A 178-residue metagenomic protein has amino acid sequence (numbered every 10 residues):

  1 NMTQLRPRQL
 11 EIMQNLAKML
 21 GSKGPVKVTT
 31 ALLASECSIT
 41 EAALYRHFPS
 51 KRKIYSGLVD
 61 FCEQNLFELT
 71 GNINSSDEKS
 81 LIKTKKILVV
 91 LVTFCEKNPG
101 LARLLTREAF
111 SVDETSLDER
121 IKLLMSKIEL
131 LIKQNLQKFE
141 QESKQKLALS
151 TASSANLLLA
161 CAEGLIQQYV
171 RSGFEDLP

Functional and structural regions predicted by a protein language model:
N1-P7, R171: N-terminal intrinsically disordered/low-complexity leader segments
R8-L16, L33, L58-C62, L66 (+1 more regions): Generic hydrophobic, amphipathic alpha-helix propensity
E11, M19-K53, G57: Helix-turn-helix
N15-M19, V90, F94, C161: Short amphipathic alpha-helical elements of helix-turn-helix/winged-helix folds
G57, G71-K97, T151-L158: Hydrophobic alpha-helical connector segments
Q64-F67, G71, T115-E142, A152-N156: Amphipathic alpha-helical packing segments from all-alpha helical-bundle domains
E96-S116, Q167: Amphipathic alpha-helical segments used for helix-helix packing
R103-R107, K122, E140-P178: Hydrophobic/aromatic-rich alpha-helical bundle segments in the mid-to-C-terminal region
